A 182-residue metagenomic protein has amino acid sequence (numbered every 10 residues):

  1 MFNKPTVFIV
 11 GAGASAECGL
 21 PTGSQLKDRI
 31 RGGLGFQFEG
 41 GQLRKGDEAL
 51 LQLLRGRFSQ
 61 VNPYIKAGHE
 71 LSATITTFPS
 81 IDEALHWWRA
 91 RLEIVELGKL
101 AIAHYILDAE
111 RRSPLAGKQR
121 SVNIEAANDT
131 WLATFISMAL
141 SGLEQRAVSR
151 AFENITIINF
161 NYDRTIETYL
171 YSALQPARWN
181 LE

Functional and structural regions predicted by a protein language model:
M1-A49: An N-terminal structural lobe/cap that precedes and organizes the functional/catalytic core across diverse proteins
F2-T6, F38-E182: Active-site periphery "cap/insert" segments of enzyme catalytic domains
